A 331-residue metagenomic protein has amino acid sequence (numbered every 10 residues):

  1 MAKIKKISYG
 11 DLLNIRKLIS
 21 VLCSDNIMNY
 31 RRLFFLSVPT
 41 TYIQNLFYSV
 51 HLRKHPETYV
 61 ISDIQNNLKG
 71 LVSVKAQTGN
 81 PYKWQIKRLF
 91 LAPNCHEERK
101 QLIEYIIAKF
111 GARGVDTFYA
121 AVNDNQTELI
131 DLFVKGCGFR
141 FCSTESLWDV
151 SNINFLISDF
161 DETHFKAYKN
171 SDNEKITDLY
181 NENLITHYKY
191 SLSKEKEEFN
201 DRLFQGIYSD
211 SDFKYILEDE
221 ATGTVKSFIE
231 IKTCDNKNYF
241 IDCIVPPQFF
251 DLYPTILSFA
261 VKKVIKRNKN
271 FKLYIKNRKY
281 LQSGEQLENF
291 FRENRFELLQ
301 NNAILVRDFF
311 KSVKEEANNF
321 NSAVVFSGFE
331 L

Functional and structural regions predicted by a protein language model:
M1-T41, E145, D159-E195: Short amphipathic alpha-helix that is part of the acyltransferase structural core
Y9-L13, I19-Q101, D219-F250: Conserved donor-binding loop and adjoining core beta-sheet/short helix segment in diverse acyl/aminoacyl transferases
Y59, W84-L89, I103, I107 (+5 more regions): Short, structured motif recognition centered on aromatic/hydrophobic residues
S73, Y105, A121-N123, L132-F139 (+8 more regions): A structural feature that tracks compact, well-ordered secondary-structure segments with a strong bias toward
N94-K109, F250-I265: Conserved acetyl-CoA-binding loop-helix of GNAT-fold acetyltransferases
F110-N123, R267-K279: Conserved GNAT acetyl-CoA-binding A-motif
G136-S158, N270-L331: Active-site/acyl-donor-binding loops of N-acyltransferases
T163-I216, A221-T224, F228-I229, S258-V261 (+2 more regions): Surface-exposed interaction/gating patches
